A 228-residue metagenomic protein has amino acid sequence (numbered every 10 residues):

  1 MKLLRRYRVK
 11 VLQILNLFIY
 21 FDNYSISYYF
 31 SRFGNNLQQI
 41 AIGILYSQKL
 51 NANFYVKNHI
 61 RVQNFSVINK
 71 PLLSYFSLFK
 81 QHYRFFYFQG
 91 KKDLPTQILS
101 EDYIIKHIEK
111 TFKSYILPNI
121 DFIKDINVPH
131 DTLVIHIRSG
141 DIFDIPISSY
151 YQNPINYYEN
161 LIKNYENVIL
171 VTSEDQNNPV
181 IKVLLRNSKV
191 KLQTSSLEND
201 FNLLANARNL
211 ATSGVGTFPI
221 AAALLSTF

Functional and structural regions predicted by a protein language model:
M1-N16: Short hydrophobic helices that act as membrane-entry/anchoring signals
L12-H59, Q63: N-terminal pre-catalytic "stem/leader" segment of glycosyltransferase-like enzymes
I19-I26, H59-Y165: Secretory-pathway luminal glycosyltransferase catalytic domains
S27-N35, P146-Y150, L210: Conserved aromatic-histidine-acidic binding/catalytic patches
F33, N164-F228: Donor-binding and catalytic core of enzymes assembling or modifying cell-surface/extracellular glycoconjugates
N35, V62-V67, I142-I145, N177-V180 (+1 more regions): Short catalytic/ligand-binding loop motif for oxyanion handling, primarily in non-cytosolic enzymes, centered on
N35-I42, N153-Y157, F218: Conserved alpha-helical elements of sugar-nucleotide-dependent glycosyltransferases
